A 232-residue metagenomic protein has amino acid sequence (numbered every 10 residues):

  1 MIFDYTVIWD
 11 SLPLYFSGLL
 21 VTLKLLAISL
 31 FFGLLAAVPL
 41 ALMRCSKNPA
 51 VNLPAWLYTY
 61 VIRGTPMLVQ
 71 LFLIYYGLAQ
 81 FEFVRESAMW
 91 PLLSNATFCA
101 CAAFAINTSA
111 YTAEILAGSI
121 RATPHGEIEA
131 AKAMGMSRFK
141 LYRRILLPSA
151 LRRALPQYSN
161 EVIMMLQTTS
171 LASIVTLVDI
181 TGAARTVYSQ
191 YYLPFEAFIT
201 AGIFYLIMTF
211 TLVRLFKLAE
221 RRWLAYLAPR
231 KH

Functional and structural regions predicted by a protein language model:
M1-H232: Transmembrane alpha-helices and adjacent helix-loop boundaries
